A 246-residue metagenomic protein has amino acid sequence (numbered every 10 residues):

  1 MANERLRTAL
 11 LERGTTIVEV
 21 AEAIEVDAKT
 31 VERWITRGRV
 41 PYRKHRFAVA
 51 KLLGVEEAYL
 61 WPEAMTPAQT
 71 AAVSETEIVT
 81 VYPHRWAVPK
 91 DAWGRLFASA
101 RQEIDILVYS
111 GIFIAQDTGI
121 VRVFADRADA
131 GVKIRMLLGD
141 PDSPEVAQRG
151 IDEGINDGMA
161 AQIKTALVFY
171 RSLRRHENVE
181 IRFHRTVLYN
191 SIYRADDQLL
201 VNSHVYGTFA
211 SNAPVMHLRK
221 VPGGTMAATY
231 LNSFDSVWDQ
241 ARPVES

Functional and structural regions predicted by a protein language model:
M1-E19, A23: A short, Lys/Arg-rich alpha-helix, primarily the initiator
V18, K29, A58: Key DNA-contact positions within bacterial/archaeal DNA-binding proteins
E25-P41, E63: Recognition helix of helix-turn-helix/homeodomain-like DNA-binding domains that insert into the DNA major groove
R37-K51: Short, basic-rich loop-to-helix N-cap that marks the start of a DNA-contacting helix
G54-Q69: Short C-terminal boundary/hinge segments that cap the last helix of small helical domains
Q69-V146, L231-S236, P243: PLD-like (HKD) phosphodiesterase/transphosphatidyltransferase domain
D140, V146-N190: HKD-type phospholipase D/PLD-like phosphodiesterase module
V179-L218: HKD (HxKxxxxD) catalytic microenvironment of the phospholipase D
